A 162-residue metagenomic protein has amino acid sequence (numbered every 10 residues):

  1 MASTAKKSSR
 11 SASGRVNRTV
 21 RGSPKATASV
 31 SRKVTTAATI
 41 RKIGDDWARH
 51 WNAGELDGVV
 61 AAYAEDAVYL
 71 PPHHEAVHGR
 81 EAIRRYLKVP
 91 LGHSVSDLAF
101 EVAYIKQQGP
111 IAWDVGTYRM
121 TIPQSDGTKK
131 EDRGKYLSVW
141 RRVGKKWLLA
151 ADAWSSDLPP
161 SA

Functional and structural regions predicted by a protein language model:
A2-E65, E81, P160-A162: Short, low-complexity N-terminal intrinsically disordered segments enriched in polar/charged residues
T36-T39, I43, L56-Q108, T117 (+2 more regions): A solvent-exposed, acidic/Ser-Thr-rich amphipathic alpha-helical stretch
G44, Y63, D114, S138-W140 (+1 more regions): Polar/charged side chains located within well-ordered beta-strands of beta-rich proteins
H50-W51, P90, V139: Histidine kinase transmitter module recognition
I105-A112, R141-K146: A short, structured loop/turn motif at beta-sheet edges
S125-G127, P159-A162: A short, polar/proline- and glycine-enriched secondary-structure boundary/capping micro-motif
R133-P160: Short beta-strand edge/turn micro-motifs at domain boundaries
